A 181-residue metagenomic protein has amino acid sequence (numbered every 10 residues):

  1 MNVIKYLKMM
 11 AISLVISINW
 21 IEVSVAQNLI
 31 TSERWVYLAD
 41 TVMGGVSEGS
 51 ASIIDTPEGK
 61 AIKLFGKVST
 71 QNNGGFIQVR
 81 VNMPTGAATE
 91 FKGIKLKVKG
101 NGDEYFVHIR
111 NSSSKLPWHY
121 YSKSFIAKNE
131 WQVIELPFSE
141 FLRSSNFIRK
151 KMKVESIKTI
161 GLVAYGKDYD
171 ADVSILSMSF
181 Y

Functional and structural regions predicted by a protein language model:
M1-A11: Bacterial N-terminal signal peptides that target proteins for export
I4, E22-Y181: Beta-rich carbohydrate-recognition modules and glycan-binding surfaces
M10-N19: Bacterial N-terminal signal peptides
